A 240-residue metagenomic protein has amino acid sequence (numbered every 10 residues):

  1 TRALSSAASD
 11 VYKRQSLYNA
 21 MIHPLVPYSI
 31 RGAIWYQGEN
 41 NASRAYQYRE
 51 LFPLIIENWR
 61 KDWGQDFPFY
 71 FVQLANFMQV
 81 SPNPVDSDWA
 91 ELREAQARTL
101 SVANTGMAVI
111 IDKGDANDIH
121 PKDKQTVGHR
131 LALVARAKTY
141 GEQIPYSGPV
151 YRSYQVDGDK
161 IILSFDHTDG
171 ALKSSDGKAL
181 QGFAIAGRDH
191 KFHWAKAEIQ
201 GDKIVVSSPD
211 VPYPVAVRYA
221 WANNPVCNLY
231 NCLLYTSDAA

Functional and structural regions predicted by a protein language model:
T1-L4, A8, Y12, Y235-A240: Single conserved hydrophobic/aromatic residue that forms the stacking wall/gate of nucleotide- or nucleobase-binding
D10, Y36-Y48, P82-V85: The substrate-binding groove and active-site-proximal loops of carbohydrate-active enzymes, especially glycoside
R14-P24, P53-N58, S87-A97: Alpha-helical scaffolding within the catalytic cores of extracellular/periplasmic polymer-degrading hydrolases
A20-S43: Oxyanion-hole/transition-state-stabilizing segment in secreted/luminal serine hydrolases and related acyltransferases
Y28-G32, G64-Y70, S101-M107: Loop/turn elements at helix/coil->beta-strand transitions in domains of secreted/extracellular proteins
W35-E39, V72-N76, V109-K113: Active-site-proximal beta-strand/loop segments in catalytic clefts of secreted hydrolases
R93-G106, K113-V156, I161, T168-A179: Catalytic cores of secreted or luminal carbohydrate-active enzymes
D169-S237: C-terminal beta-sandwich/jelly-roll accessory domains of carbohydrate-active enzymes
